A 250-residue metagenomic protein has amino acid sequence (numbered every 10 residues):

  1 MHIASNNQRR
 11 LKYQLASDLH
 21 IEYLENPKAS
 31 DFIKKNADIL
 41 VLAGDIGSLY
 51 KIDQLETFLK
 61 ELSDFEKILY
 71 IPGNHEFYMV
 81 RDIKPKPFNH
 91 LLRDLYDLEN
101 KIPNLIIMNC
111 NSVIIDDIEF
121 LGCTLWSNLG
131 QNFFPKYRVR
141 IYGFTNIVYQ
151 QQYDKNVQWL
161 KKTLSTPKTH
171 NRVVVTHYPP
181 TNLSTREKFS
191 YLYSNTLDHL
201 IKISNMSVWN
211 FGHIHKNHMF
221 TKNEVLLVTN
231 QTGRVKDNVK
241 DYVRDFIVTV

Functional and structural regions predicted by a protein language model:
M1-Y70, H75-K84, T249-V250: N-terminal active-site segment of His-dependent metallophosphoesterases
H2-R10, K188-S190, N195-N205, H215-V250: Binuclear metal-dependent phosphoesterase catalytic core
I3-Q14, S112-L121, N171, T221-L226: Beta-strand-turn-beta hairpins that frame and shape the catalytic cleft of phosphate-ester-processing enzymes
L15-S17, L40-D45, L69-N74, I106-C110 (+3 more regions): Active-site neighborhood of phospho(di)ester-bond hydrolases with catalytic His/Asp-centered motifs
H20-P27, G47-I52, H75-D82, S112-I114 (+4 more regions): Active-site environment of divalent metal-dependent phosphoester hydrolases
I33-K35, L59-E66, P167, I201-N205 (+1 more regions): Short, conserved loop/helix-junction motifs that constitute active-site signature segments in enzyme catalytic cores
Q54-F58, P87-L92, K188-L197: Charged helix-capping and loop-helix junction motifs
L121-K188: Active-site-proximal loop/helix segment associated with metal-binding centers of metalloenzymes
